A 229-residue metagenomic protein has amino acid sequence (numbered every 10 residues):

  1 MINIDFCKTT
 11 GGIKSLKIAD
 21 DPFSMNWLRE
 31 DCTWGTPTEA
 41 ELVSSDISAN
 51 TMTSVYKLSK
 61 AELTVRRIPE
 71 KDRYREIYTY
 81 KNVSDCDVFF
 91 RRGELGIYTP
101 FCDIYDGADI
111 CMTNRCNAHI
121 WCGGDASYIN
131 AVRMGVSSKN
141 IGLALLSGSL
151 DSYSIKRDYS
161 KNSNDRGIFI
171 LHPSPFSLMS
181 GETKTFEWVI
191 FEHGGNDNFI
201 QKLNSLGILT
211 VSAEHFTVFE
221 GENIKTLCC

Functional and structural regions predicted by a protein language model:
M1-K57, T64, Y98, D103-Y159 (+1 more regions): Acidic-aromatic substrate-binding/catalytic surfaces of carbohydrate-active enzymes
D5, R66-I68, T79, H172 (+1 more regions): Generic structural detector for well-ordered beta-strands
N26-L28, V55-K57, E70, E94-Y98 (+1 more regions): Beta-strand-rich recognition/accessory modules
M52-C102, I190: Acidic, contiguous internal or C-terminal segments within carbohydrate-active enzymes that form a structured patch used
N82, L95, Y105-A108, L203-S205: Short, charged/polar low-complexity linear motifs in solvent-exposed/disordered segments
V88, Y98-F101, M112-N114, I208-V211 (+1 more regions): Short, intrinsically disordered/low-complexity patches at protein termini and at juxtamembrane boundaries
E222-C229: Beta-strand-rich binding/interaction modules
